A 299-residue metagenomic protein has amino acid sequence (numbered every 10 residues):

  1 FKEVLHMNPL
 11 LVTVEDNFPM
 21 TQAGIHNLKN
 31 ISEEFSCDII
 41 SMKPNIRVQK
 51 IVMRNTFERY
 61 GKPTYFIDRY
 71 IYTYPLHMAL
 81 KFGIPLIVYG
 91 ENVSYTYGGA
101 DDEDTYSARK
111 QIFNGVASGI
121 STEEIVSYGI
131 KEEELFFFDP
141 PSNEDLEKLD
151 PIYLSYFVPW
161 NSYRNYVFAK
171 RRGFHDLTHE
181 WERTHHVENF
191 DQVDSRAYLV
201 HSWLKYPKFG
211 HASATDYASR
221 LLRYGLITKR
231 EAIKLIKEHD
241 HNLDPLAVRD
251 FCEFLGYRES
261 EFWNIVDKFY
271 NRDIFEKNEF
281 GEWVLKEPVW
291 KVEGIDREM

Functional and structural regions predicted by a protein language model:
K2-M299: Nucleotide-activated chemistry modules centered on ATP-dependent adenylation/adenylyltransferase
